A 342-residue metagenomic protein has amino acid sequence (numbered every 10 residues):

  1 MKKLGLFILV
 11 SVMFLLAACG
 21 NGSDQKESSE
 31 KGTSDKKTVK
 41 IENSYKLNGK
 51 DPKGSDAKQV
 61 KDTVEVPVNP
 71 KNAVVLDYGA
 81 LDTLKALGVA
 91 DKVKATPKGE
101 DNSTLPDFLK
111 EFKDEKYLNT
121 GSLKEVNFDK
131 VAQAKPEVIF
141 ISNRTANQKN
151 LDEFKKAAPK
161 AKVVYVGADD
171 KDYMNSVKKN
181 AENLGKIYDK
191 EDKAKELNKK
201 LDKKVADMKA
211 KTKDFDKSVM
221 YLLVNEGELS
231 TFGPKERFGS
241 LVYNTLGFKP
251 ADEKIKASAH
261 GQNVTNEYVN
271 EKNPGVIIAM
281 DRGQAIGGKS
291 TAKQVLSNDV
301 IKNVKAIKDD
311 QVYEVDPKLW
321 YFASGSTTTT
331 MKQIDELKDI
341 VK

Functional and structural regions predicted by a protein language model:
L4-G5, G20-L81, E191-M220, G288-T291 (+2 more regions): Bacterial Sec-exported substrate-binding components of ABC uptake systems
L15-A18: C-terminal motif of bacterial Sec signal peptides marking the signal peptidase cleavage site
Y45, A57-V60, L118-N127, K256-V264: Short helix-initiation/N-cap motifs at beta->coil->alpha
N72-K130, N143: A short, structured surface patch at a secondary-structure boundary
G99-N102, T231-H260: Alpha-helical, coiled-coil/dimerization segments enriched in small aliphatic residues
Q133-I141, P159, V269, N273-I277: Proline-aspartate-enriched helix->loop->beta-strand connector
A157-E226, Q311, W320-K342: Extracytoplasmic substrate-binding proteins
S176, K186, K272-K342: Structured C-terminal subdomain patch of bacterial secreted/periplasmic proteins
